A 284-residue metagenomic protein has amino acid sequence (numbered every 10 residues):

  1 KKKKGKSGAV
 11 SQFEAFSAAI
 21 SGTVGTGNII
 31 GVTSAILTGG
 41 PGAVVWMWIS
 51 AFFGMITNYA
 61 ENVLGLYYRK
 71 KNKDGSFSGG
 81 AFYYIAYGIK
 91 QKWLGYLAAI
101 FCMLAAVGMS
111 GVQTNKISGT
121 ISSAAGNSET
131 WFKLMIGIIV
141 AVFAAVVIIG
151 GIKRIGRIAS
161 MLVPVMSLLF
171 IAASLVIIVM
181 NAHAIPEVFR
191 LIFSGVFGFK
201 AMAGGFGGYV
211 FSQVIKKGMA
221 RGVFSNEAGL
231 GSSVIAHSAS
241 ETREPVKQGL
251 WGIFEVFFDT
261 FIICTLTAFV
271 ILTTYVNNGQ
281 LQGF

Functional and structural regions predicted by a protein language model:
K1, K116-I121, F132-F193: Membrane-interface loop-to-helix entry segments
K1-I29, D74, E241-R243: Membrane-interface "cap" regions at the ends of multi-pass membrane proteins
K1-S11, S34, G40-A43, W48 (+2 more regions): Flexible loop linkers connecting adjacent transmembrane helices in multi-pass alpha-helical membrane transporters
G5-Q12, G40-I49, F82-A98, E129-K133 (+2 more regions): Membrane-interface alpha-helices at helix entry/exit sites of multi-pass transporters
G8-A19, K90-A105, I136-I139, A201-S225 (+1 more regions): Select transmembrane alpha-helical segments in multipass membrane proteins
I20-S21, S50-G75, A81-F82, A86-N115 (+1 more regions): Helix-loop-helix module between adjacent transmembrane segments
T23, V32-G39, G65-K71, C102 (+4 more regions): Helix-loop junctions at the membrane interface of multi-pass solute transporters
A60-R69, K73, A173-L191, F199-F206 (+2 more regions): Extracellular/periplasmic helix-exit of transmembrane alpha-helices
